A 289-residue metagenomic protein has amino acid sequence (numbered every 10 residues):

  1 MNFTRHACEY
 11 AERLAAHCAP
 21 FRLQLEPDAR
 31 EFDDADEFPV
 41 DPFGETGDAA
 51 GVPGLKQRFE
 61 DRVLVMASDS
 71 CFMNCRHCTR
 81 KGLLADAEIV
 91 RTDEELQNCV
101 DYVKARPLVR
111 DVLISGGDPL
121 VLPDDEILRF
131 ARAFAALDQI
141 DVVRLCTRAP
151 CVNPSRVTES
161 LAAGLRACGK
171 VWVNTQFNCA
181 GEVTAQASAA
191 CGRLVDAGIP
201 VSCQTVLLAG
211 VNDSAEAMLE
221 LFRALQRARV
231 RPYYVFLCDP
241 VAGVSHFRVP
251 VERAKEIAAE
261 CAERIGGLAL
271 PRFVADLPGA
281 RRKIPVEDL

Functional and structural regions predicted by a protein language model:
M1-H17, R22, R223-L289: Auxiliary Fe-S-binding modules of radical SAM enzymes
M1-Q57: Flexible, acidic/Gly-rich N-terminal and inter-domain linker regions that tether and position cofactor-handling modules
A49-R80: N-terminal pre-triad scaffold of radical SAM enzymes
V65-M66, V112-I114, P119-L120: Conserved catalytic-core segments centered on acid/base and nucleophilic motifs
C78-V90: Iron-sulfur (Fe-S) cluster-binding segments and ferredoxin-like electron-carrier domains, especially [2Fe-2S]
E88, T92-E95, R106: Intrinsically disordered, low-complexity linker/loop segments enriched in Gly/Pro and charged/polar residues
Q97-D111, L120-I265: Conserved AdoMet/S-adenosylmethionine-binding subsite of the radical SAM
P119-L120, P150, P278-K283: Short, internal active-site loops enriched in acidic
